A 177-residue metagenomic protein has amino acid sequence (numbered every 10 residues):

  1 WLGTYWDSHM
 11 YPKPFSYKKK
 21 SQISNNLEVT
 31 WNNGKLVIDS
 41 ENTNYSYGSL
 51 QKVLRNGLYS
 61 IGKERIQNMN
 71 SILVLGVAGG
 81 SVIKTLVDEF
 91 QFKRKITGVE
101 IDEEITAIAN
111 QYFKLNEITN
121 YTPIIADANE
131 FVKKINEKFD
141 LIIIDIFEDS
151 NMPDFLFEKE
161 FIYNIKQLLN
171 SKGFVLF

Functional and structural regions predicted by a protein language model:
W1-V37: N-terminal auxiliary segments of SAM/dcSAM-dependent transferases
N44-Y47: Short, surface-exposed beta-strand-loop junctions and turns on beta-sheet-rich folds
Q51-R55, Y59-F174: The AdoMet/dcAdoMet-binding core of the Class I SAM-like
